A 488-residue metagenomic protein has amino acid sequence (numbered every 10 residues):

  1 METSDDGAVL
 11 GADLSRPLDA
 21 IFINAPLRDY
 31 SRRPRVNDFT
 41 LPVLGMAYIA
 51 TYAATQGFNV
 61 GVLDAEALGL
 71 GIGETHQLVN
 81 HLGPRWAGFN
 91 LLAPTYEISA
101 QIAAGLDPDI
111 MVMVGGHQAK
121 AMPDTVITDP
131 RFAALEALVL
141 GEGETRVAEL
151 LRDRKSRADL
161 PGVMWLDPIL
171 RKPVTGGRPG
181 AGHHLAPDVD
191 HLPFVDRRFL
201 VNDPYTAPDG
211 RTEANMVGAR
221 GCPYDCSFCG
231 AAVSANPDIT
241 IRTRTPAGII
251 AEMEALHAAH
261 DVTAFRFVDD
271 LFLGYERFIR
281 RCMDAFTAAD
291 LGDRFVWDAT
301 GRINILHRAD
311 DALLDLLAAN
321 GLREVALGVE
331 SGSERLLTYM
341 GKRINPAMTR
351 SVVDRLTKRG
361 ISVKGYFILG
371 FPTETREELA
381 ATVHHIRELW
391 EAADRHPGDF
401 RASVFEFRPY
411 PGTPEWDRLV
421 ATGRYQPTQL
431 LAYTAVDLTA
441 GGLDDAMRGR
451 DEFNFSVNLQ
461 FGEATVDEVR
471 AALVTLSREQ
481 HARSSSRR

Functional and structural regions predicted by a protein language model:
E2, L18-R32, D167-G177, E377-R488: C-terminal accessory regions of radical SAM enzymes
E2-R16, P26-R35, L160, W165-G218: N-terminal [4Fe-4S]-dependent radical SAM core
D19, R85-W86, A264-R266: Structural motif
N24, L63-G69, N90, V233 (+3 more regions): Residue-level recognition of beta-strand->loop/alpha-helix junctions
S31-M46: Glycine- and acidic-residue-enriched helix-capping/strand-helix junction motifs
L41, A186-V363, F371, H384: Radical SAM [4Fe-4S] cluster-binding motif and immediate context
Y52-L185, R408, G412: Glycine-rich beta-alpha loop elements in corrinoid/cobalamin-binding modules across cobalamin-dependent enzymes
T125-T145, L316-E324, A381-V404: Structural recognition of alpha->loop->beta junctions
